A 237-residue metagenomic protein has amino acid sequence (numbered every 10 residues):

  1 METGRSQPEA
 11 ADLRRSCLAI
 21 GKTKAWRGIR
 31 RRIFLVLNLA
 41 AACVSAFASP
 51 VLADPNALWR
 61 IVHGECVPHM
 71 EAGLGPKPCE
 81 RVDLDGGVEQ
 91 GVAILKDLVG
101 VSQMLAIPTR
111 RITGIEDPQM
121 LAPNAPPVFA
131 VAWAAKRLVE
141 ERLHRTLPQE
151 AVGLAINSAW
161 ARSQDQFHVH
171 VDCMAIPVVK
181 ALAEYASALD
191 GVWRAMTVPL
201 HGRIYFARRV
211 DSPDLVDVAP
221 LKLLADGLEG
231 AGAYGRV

Functional and structural regions predicted by a protein language model:
M1-I29: N-terminal secretory signal peptides that target proteins for export/translocation
D12-R15, K24, A41, G64 (+1 more regions): Secreted/extracellular small peptides and ectodomain modules produced from precursors
L35-A46: Bacterial N-terminal signal peptides
P50-V237: HIT superfamily nucleotide-processing domains
